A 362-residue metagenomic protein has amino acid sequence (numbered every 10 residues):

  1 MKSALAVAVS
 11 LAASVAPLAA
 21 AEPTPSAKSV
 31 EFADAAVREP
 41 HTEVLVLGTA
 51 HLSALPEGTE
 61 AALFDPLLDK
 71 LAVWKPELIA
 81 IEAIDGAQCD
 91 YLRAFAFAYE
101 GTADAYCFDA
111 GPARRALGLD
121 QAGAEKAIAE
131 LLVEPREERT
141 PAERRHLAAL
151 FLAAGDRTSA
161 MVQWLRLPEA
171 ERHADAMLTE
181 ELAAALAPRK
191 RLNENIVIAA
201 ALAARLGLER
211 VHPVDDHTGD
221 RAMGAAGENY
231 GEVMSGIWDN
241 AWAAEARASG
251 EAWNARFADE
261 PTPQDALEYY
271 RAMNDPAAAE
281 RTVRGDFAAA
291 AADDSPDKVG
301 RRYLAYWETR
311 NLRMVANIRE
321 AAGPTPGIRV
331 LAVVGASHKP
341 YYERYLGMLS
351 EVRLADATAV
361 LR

Functional and structural regions predicted by a protein language model:
A6-A16: Bacterial N-terminal signal peptides
E22-E43: N- or domain-start disorder-to-order transition segments that initiate the globular core
G48-A62: Acidic/histidine-rich helix-loop elements that form or flank divalent-metal/phosphate-binding sites at the catalytic
L55-E57, A87-R93, R221-G224, P340-E343: Extracytoplasmic/secreted cell-surface and envelope-processing proteins
K75-I81: Proline-aspartate-enriched helix->loop->beta-strand connector
T102-L167, A246-A288: Low-complexity, serine/threonine/proline-enriched polar segments
M161-S295: Extended, H/D-rich, highly charged conserved domains that either
F257-R362: A cross-kingdom marker for long, charged
